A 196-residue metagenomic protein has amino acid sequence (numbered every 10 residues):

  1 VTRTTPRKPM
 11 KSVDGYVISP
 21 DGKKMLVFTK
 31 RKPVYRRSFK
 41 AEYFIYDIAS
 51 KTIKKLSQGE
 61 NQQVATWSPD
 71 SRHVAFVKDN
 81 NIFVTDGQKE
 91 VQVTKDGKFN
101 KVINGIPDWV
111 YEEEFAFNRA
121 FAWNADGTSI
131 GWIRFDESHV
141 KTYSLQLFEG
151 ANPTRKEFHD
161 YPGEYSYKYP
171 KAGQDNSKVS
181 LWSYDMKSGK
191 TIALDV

Functional and structural regions predicted by a protein language model:
V1-V196: Beta-propeller folds
